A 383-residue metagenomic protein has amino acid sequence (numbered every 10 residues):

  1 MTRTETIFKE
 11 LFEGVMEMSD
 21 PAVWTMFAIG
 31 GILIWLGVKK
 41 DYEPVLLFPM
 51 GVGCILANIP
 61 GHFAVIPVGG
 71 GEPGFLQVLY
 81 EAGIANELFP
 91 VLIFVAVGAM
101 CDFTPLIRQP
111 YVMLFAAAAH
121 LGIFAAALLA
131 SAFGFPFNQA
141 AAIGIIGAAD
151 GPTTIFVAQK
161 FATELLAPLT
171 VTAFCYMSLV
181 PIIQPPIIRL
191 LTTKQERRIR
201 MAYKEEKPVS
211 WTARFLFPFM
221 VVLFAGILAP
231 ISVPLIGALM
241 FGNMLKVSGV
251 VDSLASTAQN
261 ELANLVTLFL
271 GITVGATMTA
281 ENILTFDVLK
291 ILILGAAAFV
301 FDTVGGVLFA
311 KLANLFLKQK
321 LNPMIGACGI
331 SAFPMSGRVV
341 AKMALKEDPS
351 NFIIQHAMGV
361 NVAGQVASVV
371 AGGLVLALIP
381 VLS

Functional and structural regions predicted by a protein language model:
M1-E72: N-terminal alpha-helical transmembrane segments of multi-pass membrane transport and channel/translocase proteins
M1-M18, W24, P186-L216, V250-S256 (+1 more regions): Intrinsically disordered, low-complexity non-transmembrane regions of multi-pass membrane transporters
L33, A82-I107, N243-L245, A263-T285: Hydrophobic transmembrane alpha-helices of secondary-active transporters and Na+-translocating membrane complexes
K39-L47, I66, L76-E81, M100-F115 (+5 more regions): Interfacial helix-loop-helix linkers and transmembrane-helix boundary segments in multi-pass membrane proteins
E81, A85-N86, V95-M100, F115-A125 (+4 more regions): Alpha-helical membrane segments and immediately flanking helix-loop junctions that form or couple to the substrate/ion
L106-A127, T279-G306, A357-N361: Entry/N-cap segments of selected transmembrane alpha helices and their immediately preceding amphipathic helices
T172-V250: Membrane-embedded hairpin module used as a gating/binding unit in multi-pass transport and secretion proteins
V221-G306: Transmembrane helical segments that form the transport core of multi-pass membrane transport proteins
